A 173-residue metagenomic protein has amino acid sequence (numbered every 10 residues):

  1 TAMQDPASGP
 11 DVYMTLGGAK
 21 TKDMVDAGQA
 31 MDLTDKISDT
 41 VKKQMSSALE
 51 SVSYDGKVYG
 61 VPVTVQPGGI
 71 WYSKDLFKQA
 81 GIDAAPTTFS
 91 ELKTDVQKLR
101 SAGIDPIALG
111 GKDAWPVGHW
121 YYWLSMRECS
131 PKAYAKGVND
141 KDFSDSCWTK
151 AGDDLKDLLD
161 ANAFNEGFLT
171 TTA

Functional and structural regions predicted by a protein language model:
T1-T21, S90, A173: Early extracytoplasmic/lumenal segment of secretory-pathway proteins
P6-D11, K57-V58, R100-P106, A161-F164: Loop/turn elements at helix/coil->beta-strand transitions in domains of secreted/extracellular proteins
L16-G68, K78, S90-T94, W120: Hinge/lid segment of periplasmic solute-binding proteins
D32-Q44, I107, G111, E128-K150: Short, solvent-exposed loop/beta-turn-alpha elements that line the ligand-binding surface or hinge of extracytoplasmic
D55, Y59-V63, G68, S90-D140: Extracytoplasmic/periplasmic solute-binding protein
W71: Short aromatic/basic micro-patch
D75-A85, A163: Aromatic-glycine-rich donor-binding/catalytic loop that engages nucleotide-sugar donors across glycosyltransferases
V96, V138-T172: Glycine-centered hinge/linker elements that transmit conformational signals in sensory and ligand-binding systems
